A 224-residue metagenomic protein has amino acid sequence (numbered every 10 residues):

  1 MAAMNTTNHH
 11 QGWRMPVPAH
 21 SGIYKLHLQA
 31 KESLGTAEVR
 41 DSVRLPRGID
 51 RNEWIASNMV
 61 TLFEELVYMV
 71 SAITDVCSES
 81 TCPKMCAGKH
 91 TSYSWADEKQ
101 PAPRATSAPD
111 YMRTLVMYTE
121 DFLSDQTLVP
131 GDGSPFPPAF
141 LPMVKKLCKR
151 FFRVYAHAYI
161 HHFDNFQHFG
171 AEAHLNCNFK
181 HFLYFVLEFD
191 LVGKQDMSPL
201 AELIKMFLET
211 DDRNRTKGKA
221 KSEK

Functional and structural regions predicted by a protein language model:
M1-P101: The feature captures two recurrent sequence modes
D50, T106-S107, G193: Helix N-terminus capping/helix-initiation residues
V67-M143, C148-F152, A156-Y159: Amphipathic alpha-helical interface segments within eukaryotic helical scaffold and small GTPase-regulatory domains
S124-T127, A156-D164, Y184-K194: Charged/polar positions within long, soluble alpha-helices
D132-L141, D164-N176, S198-L203: Short amphipathic alpha-helical segments embedded in low-complexity Lys/Glu-rich regions
R150, N165, N178-F182: Extracellular/luminal segments of secreted precursors and ectodomains of membrane proteins
A171-K224: Eukaryote-biased recognition of C-terminal alpha-helical segments
